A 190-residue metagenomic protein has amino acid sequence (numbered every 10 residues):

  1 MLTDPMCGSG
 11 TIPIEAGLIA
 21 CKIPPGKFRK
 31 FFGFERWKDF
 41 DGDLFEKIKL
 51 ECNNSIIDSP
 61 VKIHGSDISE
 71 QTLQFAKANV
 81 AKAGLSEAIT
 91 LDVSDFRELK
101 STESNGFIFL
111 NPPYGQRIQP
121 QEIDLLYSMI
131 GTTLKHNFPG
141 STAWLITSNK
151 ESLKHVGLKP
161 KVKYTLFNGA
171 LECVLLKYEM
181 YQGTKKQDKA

Functional and structural regions predicted by a protein language model:
M1-K100, Q116, D124: Conserved S-adenosyl-L-methionine
D95-A190: C-terminal catalytic and target-recognition region of SAM-dependent MTase-like enzymes, primarily methyltransferases
